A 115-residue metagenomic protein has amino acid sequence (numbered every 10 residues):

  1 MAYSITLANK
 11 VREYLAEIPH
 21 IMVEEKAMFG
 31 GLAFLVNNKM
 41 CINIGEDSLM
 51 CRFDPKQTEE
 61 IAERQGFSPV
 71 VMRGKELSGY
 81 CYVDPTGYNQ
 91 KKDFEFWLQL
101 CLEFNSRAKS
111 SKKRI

Functional and structural regions predicted by a protein language model:
M1-I115: Charge-dense, helix-prone N-terminal extensions
